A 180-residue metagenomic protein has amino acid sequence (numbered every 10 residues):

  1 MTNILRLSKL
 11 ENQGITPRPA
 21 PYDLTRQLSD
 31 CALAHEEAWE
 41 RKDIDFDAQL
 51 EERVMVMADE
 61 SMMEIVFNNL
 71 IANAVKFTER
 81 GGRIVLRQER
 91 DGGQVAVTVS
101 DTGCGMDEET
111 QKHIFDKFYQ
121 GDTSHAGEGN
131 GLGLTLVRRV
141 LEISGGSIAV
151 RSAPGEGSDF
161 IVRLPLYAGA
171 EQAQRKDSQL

Functional and structural regions predicted by a protein language model:
R18-D23, E40, D45-M55: Conserved catalytic submotifs in the C-terminal HATPase_c
E37, C104-G105: Glycine-rich G1-box
A74-V75: Short helix-loop "hinge" at the ATP-lid/N-box region of the Bergerat-fold HATPase_c
G81-G93: Short beta-strand/loop element within the Bergerat-fold HATPase_c
D101: Acidic ATP/Mg2+-coordinating residue in the GHKL
M106-F118, R138, K176: Short conserved segment of the HATPase_c
G145-G146: Conserved glycine-rich
